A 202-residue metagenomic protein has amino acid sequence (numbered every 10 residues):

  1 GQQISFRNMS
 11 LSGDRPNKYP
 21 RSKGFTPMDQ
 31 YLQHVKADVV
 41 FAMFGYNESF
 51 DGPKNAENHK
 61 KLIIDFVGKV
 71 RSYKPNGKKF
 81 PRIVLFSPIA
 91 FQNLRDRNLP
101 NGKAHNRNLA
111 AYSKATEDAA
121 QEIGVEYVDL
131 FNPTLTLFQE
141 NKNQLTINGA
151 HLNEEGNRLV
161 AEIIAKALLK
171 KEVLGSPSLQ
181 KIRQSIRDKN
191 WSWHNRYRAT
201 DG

Functional and structural regions predicted by a protein language model:
G1-G68, P75-R82, S87-N101, S178-G202: Conserved SGNH/GDSL esterase-like catalytic core that processes O-acyl groups on lipids and polysaccharides
M9, Y31-D38, M43, F66-Y73 (+4 more regions): Structured segments of extracytoplasmic/periplasmic soluble domains in secreted or envelope-associated proteins
Q30, A104-E117, Q144-G156: Acidic, His- and aromatic-enriched active-site or binding-groove loops in soluble protein domains that engage sugars
P53-I64, N106, A110, E154 (+1 more regions): Non-membrane alpha-helical structural segments and their capping/turn regions in soluble enzymes
K78, E122, K142-G202: Conserved catalytic region of serine esterases and O-acyltransferases that act on ester linkages in lipids
N93-L130: Substrate-gating cap/lid alpha-helix
